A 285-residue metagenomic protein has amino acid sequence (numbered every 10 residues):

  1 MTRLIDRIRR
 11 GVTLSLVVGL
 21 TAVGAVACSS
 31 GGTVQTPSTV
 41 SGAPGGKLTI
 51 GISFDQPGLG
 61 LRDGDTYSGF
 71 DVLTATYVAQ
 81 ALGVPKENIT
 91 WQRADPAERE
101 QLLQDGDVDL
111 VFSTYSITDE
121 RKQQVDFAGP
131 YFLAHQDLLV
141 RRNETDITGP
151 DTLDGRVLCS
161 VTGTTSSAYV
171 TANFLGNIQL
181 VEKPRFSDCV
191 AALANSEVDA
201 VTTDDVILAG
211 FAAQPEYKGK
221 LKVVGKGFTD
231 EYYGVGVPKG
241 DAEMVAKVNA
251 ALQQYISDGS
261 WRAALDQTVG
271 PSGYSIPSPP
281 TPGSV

Functional and structural regions predicted by a protein language model:
V23-A27: C-terminal motif of bacterial Sec signal peptides marking the signal peptidase cleavage site
S29, V72-A81, E144, T164 (+1 more regions): Extended ligand-binding regions for polar small-molecule ligands
S30-Q35, T165-V181, G219-V223, L252-V285: Ligand-binding clefts/hinges and TM-proximal coupling segments of bilobed small-molecule sensing domains
V34-V111: Extracytoplasmic small-molecule ligand-binding "clamshell" domains of the periplasmic binding protein/Venus flytrap
S53, L133-V140, D205, A209 (+2 more regions): Periplasmic-binding protein-like
I89-Q101, T145-D146, V181-A191, N195 (+1 more regions): Short helix-initiation/N-cap motifs at beta->coil->alpha
T90-T152: Acidic, polar ligand-binding/catalytic clefts
E98, T114-Q123, T171-A172, A194 (+1 more regions): A ligand-binding cleft/hinge motif common to bilobed small-molecule-binding domains
